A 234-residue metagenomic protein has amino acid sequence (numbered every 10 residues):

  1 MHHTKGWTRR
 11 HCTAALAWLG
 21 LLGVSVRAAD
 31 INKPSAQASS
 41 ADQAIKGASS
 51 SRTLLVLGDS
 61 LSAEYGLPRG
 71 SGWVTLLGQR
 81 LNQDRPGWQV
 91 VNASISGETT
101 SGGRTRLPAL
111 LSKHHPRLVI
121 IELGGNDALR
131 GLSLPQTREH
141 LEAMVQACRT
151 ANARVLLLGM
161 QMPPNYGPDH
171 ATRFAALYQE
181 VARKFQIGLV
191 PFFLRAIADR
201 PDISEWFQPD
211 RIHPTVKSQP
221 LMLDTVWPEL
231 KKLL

Functional and structural regions predicted by a protein language model:
M1-W7, A14-L22: N-terminal secretory signal peptides
G23-N32: Bacterial Sec-dependent signal peptides at the C-terminal "C-region" and cleavage site
N32-S96, R106-H115: Serine-esterase "nucleophile elbow" of acetyl-processing enzymes
A63, T99, P164: Flexible, glycine-rich phosphate/dinucleotide-binding loops and adjacent beta-alpha linkers at cofactor/substrate
G66, V91-T100, L129-L132, R211: Acidic/histidine-rich helix-loop elements that form or flank divalent-metal/phosphate-binding sites at the catalytic
R104-L234: Alpha-helical cap/lid subdomain in secreted, periplasmic, or secretory-pathway luminal O-acyl-processing enzymes
